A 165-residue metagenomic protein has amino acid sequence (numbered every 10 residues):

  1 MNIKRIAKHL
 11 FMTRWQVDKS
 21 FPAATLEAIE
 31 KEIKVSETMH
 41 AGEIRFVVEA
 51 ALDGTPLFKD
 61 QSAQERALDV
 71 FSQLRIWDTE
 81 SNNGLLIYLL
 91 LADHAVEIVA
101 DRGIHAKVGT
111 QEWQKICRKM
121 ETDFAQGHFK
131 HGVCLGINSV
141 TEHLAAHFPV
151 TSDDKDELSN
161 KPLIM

Functional and structural regions predicted by a protein language model:
N2-T151, K155, N160: Divalent-cation
